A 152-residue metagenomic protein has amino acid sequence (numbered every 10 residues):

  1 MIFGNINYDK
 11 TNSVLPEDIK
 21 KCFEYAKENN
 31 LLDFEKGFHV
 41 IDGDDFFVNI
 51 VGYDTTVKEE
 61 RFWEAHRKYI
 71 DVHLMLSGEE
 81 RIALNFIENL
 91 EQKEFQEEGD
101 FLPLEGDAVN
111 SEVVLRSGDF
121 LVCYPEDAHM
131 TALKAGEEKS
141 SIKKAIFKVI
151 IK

Functional and structural regions predicted by a protein language model:
M1-F47, A65: A short, N-terminal "cap"/entry segment at the start of jelly-roll beta-barrel domains of the cupin/DSBH fold
F38-V57, K68-S77, L84: A short glycine-rich, His/Asp/Glu-containing loop-to-beta-strand
K68, E105-N110, A132: Short alpha-helix capping/helix-loop boundary micro-motifs
K68-I70, L74-E80, E88-N89, E97-L102: Glycine- and acidic-residue-biased ligand/ion/polar-headgroup-sensing regions
V72, F120-V122, K139-K152: A short hydrophobic beta-strand segment most commonly corresponding to one strand of the jelly-roll/cupin
V72, S111-V113: Short, surface-exposed secondary-structure edge patches
E79-I82, A128: Short beta-strand segments in beta-sandwich/barrel cores
V114-K134: Conserved metal-binding segment of the jelly-roll/cupin
